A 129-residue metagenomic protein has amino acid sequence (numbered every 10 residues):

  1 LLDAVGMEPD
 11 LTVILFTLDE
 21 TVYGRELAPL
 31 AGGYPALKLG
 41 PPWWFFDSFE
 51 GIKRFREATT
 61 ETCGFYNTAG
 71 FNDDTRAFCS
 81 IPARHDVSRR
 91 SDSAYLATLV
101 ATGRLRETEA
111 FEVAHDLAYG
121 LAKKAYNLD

Functional and structural regions predicted by a protein language model:
L1-T12, V22-L37, G51-G70, V87-A97: Histidine/acidic residue-rich metal-binding segments in metalloenzymes
I14-L18, G40-P42, F65-R84: Short acidic/histidine-rich active-site segments
D19-Y23, F45-F46: Short, catalytically relevant binding-site loops at active-site mouths
Y23, F65-Y66, A83-D129: Mid-to-C-terminal alpha-helical segments outside catalytic/metal-binding sites
K38-F49: His/Asp/Glu-enriched short active-site or ligand-binding loop at hydrolase and phosphoryl-transfer sites
F46, D73-A77, E109-D116: Small/polar glycine-rich anion-binding or flexible loop at a beta-alpha turn
